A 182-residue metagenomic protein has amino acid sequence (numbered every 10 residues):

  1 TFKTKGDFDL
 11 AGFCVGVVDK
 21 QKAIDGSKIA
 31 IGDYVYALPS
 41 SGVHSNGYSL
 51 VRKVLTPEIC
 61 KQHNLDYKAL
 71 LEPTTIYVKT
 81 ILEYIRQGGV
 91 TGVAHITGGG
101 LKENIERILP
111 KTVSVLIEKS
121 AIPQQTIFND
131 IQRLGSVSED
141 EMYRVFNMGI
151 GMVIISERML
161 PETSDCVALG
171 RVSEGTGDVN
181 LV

Functional and structural regions predicted by a protein language model:
T1-Y48, R171: Glycine-rich anion-binding loops of enzyme active sites
K3-L10, E58-L71, T75-V182: Glycine-/charge-enriched secondary-structure boundary and capping motifs
Y48-I59: Short, compositionally biased
